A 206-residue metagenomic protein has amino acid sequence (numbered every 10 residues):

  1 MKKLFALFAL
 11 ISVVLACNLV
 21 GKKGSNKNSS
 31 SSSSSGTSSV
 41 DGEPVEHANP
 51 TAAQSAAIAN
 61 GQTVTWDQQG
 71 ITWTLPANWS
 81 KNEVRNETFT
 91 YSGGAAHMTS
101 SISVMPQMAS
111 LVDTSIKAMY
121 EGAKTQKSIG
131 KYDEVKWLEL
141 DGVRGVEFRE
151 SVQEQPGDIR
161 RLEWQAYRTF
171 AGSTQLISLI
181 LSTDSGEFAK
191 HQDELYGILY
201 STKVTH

Functional and structural regions predicted by a protein language model:
M1-L15: Sec-dependent bacterial lipoprotein signal peptides
N18-V40: Bacterial lipoprotein signal-peptidase II cleavage site
P44, N49-R85: N-terminal "mature-domain start" segment
A57-V64, N86-T88, L140-R149: Short, hydrophobic/aromatic-rich segments at coil-to-beta transitions
Q68-A118: Secretory pathway targeting signatures of secreted, lumenal, and periplasmic proteins
W79, T174-H206: Surface-exposed amphipathic alpha-helical segments
M108-A109, V152-Q155, T183-E187: Solvent-exposed loop/turn segments at secondary-structure junctions within structured extracellular/periplasmic domains
Y120-G172: Signature of long, low-cysteine stretches enriched in small and polar/charged residues
